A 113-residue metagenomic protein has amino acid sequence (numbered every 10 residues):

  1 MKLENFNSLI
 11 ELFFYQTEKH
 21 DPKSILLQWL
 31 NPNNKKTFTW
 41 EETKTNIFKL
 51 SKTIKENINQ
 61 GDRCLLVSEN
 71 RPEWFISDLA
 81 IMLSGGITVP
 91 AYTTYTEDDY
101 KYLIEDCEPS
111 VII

Functional and structural regions predicted by a protein language model:
M1-L9, L30: Flexible, non-catalytic linker and terminal segments flanking ANL/adenylate-forming cores
F13-T17, L27, T43, I47 (+4 more regions): Adenylate-forming
F13-T39: AMP-dependent adenylate-forming
E18-K19, E56, E105: Solvent-exposed polar/charged
P22, T88, D99: Conserved loop-to-beta-strand segment in the C-terminal subdomain of adenylate-forming
K36, S51-Y95: Conserved AMP-binding/adenylate-forming
T39-W40, E97: Structural motif detector for alpha-helix initiation sites
T93-I113: Conserved ATP-dependent adenylate/AMP-binding module captured primarily in the ANL superfamily
